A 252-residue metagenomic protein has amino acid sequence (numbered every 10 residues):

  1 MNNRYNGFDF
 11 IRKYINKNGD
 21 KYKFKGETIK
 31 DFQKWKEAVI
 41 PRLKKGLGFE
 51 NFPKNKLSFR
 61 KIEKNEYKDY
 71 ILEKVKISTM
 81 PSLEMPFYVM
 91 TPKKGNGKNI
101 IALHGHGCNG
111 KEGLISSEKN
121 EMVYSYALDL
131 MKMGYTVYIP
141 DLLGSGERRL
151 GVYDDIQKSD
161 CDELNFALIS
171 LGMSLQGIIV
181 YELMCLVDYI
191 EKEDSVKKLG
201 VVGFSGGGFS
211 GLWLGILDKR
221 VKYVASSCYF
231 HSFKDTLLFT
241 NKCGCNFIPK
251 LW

Functional and structural regions predicted by a protein language model:
M1-I71, T79: N-terminal targeting or regulatory segments adjacent to alpha/beta-hydrolase or S9 domains
E63-N65, S78-M80, F87-N96: Short beta-strand-to-loop junctions in surface cap/lid or active-site-entrance loops
M80-P81, G105-N109, S205: Active-site glycine-rich loops that stabilize anionic/oxyanionic intermediates across multiple enzyme folds
P86-F87, G97-G107: Short beta-strand element of the alpha/beta-hydrolase
A102-M184, D235-L238: Cap/lid segment of the alpha/beta-hydrolase catalytic domain
E163, I169-S170, Y223-W252: Mobile cap/lid helix-loop segments that gate and shape the active-site cleft of serine hydrolases
D194-S205: Alpha/beta-hydrolase fold nucleophile elbow
G203-G215: Glycine-rich nucleophile elbow surrounding the catalytic serine of serine-hydrolase chemistry
